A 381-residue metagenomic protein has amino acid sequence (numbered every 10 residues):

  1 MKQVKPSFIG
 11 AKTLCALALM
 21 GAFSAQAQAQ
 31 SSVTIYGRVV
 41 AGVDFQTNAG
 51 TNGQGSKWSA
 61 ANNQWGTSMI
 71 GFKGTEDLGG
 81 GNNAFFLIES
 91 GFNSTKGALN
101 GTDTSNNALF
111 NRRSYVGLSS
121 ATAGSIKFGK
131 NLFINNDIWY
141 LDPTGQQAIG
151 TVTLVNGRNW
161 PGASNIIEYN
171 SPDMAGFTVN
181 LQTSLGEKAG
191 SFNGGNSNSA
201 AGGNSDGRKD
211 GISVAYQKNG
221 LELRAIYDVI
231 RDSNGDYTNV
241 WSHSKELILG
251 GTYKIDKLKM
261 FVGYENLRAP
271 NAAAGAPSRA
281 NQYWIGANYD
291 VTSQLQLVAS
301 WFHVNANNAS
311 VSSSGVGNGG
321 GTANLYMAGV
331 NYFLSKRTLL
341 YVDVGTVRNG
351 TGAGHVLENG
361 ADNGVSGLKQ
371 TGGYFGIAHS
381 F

Functional and structural regions predicted by a protein language model:
M1-A29: Gram-negative bacterial Sec-dependent N-terminal signal peptides
V4, Y332-L334, G367-F381: Outer-membrane beta-barrel "beta-signal"
A18, G71-K73, Y115-L118, E168-N170 (+5 more regions): Outer-membrane beta-barrel architecture
F23, E76-L78, S120-T122, S171-A175 (+5 more regions): Outer-membrane beta-barrel strand-turn architecture
Q30-F45, K57-K188, D206, V214-N219: Outer membrane beta-barrel
V33-A41, G80, A84-I88, I126 (+9 more regions): Transmembrane beta-strands of outer-membrane beta-barrel proteins
V43-T51, F92-A98, I134-I138, E187-S191 (+5 more regions): Gram-negative outer-membrane beta-barrel proteins
N204-F333, D343-T346: Detector for outer-membrane/organellar transmembrane beta-barrel domains, recognizing the amphipathic beta-strand
